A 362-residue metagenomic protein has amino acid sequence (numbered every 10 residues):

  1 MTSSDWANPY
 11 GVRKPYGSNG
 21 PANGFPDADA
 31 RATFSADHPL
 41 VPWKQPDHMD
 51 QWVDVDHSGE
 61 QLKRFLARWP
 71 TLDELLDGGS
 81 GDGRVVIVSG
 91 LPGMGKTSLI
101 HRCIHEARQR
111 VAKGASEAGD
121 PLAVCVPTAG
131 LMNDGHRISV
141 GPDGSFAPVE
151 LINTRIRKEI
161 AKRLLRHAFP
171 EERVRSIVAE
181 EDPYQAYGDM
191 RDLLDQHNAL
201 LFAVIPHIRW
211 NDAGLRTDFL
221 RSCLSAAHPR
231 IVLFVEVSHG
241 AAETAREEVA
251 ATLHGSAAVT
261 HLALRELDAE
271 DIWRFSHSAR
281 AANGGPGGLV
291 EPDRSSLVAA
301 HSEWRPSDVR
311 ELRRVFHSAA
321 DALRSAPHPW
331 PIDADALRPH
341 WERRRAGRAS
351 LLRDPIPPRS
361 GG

Functional and structural regions predicted by a protein language model:
T2-P42, D47, Q61, R265-G362: C-terminal alpha-helical "lid" subdomain
P39-E74: N-terminal pre-Walker A segment at the start of P-loop NTPase domains
S80-R102: Walker A/P-loop nucleotide-binding motif
G83-I87, A199-F202, V232: Residue-level preference for the first positions of well-ordered beta-strands
P92, G135-V140, A199, N211-W304: The catalytic "switch" region of P-loop NTPases
C103-A107: Hydrophobic residues on the short alpha-helix immediately C-terminal to a glycine-rich phosphate/catalytic loop
R110-D143: Conserved catalytic segments around the Walker B and adjacent sensor/switch elements of P-loop NTPase domains
L151-H228, G288-E303, L312: Mid-core helix/loop region of P-loop NTP-binding domains shared across ATPases and GTPases
